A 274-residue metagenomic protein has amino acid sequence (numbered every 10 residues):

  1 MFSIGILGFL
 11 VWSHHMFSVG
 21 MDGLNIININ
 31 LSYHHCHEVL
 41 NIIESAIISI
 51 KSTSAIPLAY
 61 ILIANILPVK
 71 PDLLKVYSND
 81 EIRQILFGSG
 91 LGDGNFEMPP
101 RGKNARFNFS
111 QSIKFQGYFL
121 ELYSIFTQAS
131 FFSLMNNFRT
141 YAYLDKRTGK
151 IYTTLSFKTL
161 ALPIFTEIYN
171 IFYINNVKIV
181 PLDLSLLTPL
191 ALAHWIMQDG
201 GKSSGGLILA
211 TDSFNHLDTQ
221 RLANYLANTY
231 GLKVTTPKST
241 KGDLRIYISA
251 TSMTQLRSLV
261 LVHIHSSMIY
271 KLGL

Functional and structural regions predicted by a protein language model:
M1-L274: Internal intein/HINT superfamily modules and their associated LAGLIDADG
